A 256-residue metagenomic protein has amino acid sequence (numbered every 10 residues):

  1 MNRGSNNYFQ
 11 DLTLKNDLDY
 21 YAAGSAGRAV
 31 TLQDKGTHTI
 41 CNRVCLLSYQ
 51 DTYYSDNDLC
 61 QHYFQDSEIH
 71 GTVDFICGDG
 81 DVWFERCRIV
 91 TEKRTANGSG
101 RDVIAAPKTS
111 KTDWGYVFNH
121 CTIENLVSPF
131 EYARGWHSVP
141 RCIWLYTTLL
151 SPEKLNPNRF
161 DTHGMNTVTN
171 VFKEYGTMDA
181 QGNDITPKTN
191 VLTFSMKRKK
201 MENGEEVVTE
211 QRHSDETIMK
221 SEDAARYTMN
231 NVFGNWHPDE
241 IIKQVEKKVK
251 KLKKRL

Functional and structural regions predicted by a protein language model:
M1-L256: Sequence-level preference for short, compositionally simple segments enriched in small aliphatic or small polar residues
